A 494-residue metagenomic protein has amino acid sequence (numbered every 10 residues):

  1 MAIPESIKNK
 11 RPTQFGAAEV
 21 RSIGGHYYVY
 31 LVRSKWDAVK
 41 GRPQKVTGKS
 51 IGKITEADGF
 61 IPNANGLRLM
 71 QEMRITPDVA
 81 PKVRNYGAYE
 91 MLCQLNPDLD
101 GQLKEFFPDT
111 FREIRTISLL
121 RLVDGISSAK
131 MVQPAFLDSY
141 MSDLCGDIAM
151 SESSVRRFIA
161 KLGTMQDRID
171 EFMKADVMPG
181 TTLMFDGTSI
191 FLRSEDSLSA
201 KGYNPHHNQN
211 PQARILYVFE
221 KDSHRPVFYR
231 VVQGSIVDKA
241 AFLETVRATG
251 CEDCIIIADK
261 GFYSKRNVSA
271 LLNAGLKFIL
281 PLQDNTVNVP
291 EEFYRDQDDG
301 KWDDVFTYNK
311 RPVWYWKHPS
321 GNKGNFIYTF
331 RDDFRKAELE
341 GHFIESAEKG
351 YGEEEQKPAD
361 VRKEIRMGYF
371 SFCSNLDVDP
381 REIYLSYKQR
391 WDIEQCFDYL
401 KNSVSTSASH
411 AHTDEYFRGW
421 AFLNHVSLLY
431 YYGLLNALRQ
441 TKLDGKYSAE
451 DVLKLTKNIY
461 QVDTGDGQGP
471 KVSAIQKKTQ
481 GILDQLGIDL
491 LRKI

Functional and structural regions predicted by a protein language model:
M1-M184, S189-S194, Y217-R230, L243 (+1 more regions): Dynamic "connector" segments at or just before major functional cores
R112, D147, S151, T181 (+3 more regions): Secondary-structure capping and boundary motifs in well-ordered enzyme cores
A129, E171-Q233, F330-D332, K336-A359 (+1 more regions): Active-site cores of enzymes that catalyze phosphoryl transfer or operate on phosphate-rich substrates
V132, E382-A411: Short amphipathic alpha-helical "interface-anchor" segments enriched in bulky aromatics
D138-L162, D398, N402-V472: Extended, well-ordered alpha-helical scaffold/bundle regions in very large, multi-domain proteins
P211, R230-V231, A274-S386, K454-I494: An anionic, glycine-rich sequence signature occurring as long contiguous blocks
R230-C251: Active-site beta-loop-alpha junctions of metal-dependent nucleic acid enzymes, especially the RNase H-like/DDE
I257-R266, D284-V287, Y416: Acidic, metal-coordinating catalytic cores used for nucleic-acid/nucleotide bond scission and strand-transfer chemistry
